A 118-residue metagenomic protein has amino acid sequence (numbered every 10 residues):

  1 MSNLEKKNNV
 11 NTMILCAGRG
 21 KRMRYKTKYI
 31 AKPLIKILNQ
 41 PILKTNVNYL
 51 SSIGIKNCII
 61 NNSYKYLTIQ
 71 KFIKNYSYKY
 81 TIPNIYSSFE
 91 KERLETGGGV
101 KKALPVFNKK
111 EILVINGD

Functional and structural regions predicted by a protein language model:
S2-I14, R22, K36, Q40-N116: Conserved N-terminal catalytic core of the sugar/cofactor nucleotidyltransferase
R19, I30, K65: A generic "binding-loop/recognition-motif" signal
M23-K28: Conserved catalytic-core motifs of eukaryotic protein kinase domains, centered on the activation segment
